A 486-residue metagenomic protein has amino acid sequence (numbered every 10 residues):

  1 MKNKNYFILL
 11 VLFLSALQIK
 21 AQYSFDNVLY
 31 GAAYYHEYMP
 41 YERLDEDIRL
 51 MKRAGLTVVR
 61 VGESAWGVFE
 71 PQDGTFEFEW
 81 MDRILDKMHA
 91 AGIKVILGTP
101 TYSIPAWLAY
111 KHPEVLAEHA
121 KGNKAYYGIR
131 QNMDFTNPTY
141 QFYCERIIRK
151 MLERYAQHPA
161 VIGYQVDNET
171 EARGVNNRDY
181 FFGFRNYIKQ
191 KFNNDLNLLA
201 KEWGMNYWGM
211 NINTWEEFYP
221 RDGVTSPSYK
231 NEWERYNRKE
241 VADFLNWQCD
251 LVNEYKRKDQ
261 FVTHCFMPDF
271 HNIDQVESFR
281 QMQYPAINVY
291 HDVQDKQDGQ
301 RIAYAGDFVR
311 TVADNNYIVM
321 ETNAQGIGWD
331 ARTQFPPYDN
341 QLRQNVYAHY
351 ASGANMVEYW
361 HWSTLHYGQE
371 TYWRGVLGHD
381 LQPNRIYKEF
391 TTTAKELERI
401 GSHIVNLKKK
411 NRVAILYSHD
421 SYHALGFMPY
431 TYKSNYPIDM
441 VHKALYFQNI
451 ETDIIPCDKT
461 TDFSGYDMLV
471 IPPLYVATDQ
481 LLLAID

Functional and structural regions predicted by a protein language model:
M1-Q22: Bacterial Sec-dependent N-terminal signal peptides
Q22-V58: An acidic-aromatic substrate-binding cleft motif
L29-P40, S64-W80, Y126-E145, D167-V175 (+6 more regions): The substrate-binding groove and active-site-proximal loops of carbohydrate-active enzymes, especially glycoside
A32, M51, V59, M88 (+9 more regions): Conserved, mostly hydrophobic/aromatic
Y38-R53, C144-K150, M267-S278, Y338-Y347 (+1 more regions): Short, acidic/polar
D45-A125, R149-L152, Q248-K256, V476: Aromatic-lined substrate-binding rim segments of carbohydrate-active enzymes
K121-Y284, N288-I302: Polysaccharide-binding and catalytic clefts of secreted carbohydrate-active enzymes
K258, P268, Y290-D486: Carbohydrate-binding surfaces of carbohydrate-active enzymes
